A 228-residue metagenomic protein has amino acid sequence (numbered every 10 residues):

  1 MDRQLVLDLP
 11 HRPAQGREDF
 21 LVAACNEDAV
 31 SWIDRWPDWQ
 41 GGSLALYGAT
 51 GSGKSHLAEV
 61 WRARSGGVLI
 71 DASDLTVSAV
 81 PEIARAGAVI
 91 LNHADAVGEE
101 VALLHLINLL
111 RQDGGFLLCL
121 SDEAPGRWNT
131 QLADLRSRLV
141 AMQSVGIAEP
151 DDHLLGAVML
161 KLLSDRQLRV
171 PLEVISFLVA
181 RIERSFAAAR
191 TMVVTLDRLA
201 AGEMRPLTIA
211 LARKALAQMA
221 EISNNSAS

Functional and structural regions predicted by a protein language model:
L5-E27: Dynamic helix-loop-helix/coil hinge segments at AAA+ ATPase domain boundaries and subdomain interfaces
G41-L57: Walker A/P-loop nucleotide-binding motif
R62-S73: Post-Walker A helix-loop "phosphate-sensing" segment adjacent to the P-loop in P-loop NTPases
P81-A102, L106, D113-E123: Conserved P-loop NTPase "ATPase switch" module shared by AAA+ and STAND
P125-V140: Short regulatory helix/loop adjacent to the ATP-binding pocket of P-loop NTPases
M142-L154: Conserved AAA+ ATPase "SRH/arginine-finger" region at the nucleotide-binding site
S176-A180, A187-A201: C-terminal helical "lid" of AAA+/P-loop NTPase domains
A200-Q218: Conserved C-terminal helix/linker of AAA+ ATPases
